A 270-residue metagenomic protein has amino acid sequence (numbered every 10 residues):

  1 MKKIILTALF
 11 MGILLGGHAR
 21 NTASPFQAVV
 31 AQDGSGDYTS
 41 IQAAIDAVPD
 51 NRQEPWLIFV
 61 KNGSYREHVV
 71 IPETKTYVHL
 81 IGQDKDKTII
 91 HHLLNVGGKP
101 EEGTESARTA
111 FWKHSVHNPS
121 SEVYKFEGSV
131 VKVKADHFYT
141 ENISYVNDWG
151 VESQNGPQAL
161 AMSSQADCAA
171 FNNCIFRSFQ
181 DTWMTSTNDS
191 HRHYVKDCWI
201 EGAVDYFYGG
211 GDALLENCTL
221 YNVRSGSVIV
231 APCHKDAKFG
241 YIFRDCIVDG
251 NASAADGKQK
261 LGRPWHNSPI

Functional and structural regions predicted by a protein language model:
M1-I4: Positively charged n-region of N-terminal signal peptides that target proteins for export
A8-G17: Hydrophobic h-region of N-terminal signal peptides that target proteins for export in Gram-negative bacteria
N21-I270: Sequence-level preference for short, compositionally simple segments enriched in small aliphatic or small polar residues
